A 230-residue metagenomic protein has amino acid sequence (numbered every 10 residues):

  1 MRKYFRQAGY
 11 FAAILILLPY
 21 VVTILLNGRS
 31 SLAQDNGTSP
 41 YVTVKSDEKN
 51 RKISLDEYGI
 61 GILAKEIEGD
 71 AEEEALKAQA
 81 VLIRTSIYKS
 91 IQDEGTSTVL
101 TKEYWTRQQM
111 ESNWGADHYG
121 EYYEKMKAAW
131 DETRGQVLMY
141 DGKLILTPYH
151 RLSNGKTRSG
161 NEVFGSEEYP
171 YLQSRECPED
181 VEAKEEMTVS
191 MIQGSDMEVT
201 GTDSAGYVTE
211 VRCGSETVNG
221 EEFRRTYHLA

Functional and structural regions predicted by a protein language model:
M1-A230: Conserved, single-site charged/polar hotspot
